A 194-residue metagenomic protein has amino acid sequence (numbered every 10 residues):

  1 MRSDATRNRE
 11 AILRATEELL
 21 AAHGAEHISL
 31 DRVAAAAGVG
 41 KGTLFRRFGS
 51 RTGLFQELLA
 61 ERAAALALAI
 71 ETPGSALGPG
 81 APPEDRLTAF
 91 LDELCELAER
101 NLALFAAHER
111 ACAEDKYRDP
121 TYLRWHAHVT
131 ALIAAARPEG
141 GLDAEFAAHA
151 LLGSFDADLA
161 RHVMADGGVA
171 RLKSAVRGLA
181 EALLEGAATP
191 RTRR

Functional and structural regions predicted by a protein language model:
M1-H23, H27-A36, G53-Q56, E61 (+1 more regions): Basic, helix-initiating cap at the start of DNA-binding domains
A11, G53, D85-A89, E93 (+2 more regions): Amphipathic alpha-helical interaction segments
A15-L19, E57, A69, E93 (+2 more regions): Short amphipathic alpha-helical elements of helix-turn-helix/winged-helix folds
G38-F48: Short hydrophobic/aromatic patch on the recognition helix
A60-A89: Amphipathic alpha-helical linker/stalk segments
A67, A89, E96-R100, C112-P138 (+3 more regions): Amphipathic alpha-helical packing segments from all-alpha helical-bundle domains
E71-P73, A106-D115: Short linear capping/connector segments at secondary-structure termini
L97-R100, L104, A131-A135, H149-V169 (+1 more regions): Amphipathic C-terminal alpha-helical segment
